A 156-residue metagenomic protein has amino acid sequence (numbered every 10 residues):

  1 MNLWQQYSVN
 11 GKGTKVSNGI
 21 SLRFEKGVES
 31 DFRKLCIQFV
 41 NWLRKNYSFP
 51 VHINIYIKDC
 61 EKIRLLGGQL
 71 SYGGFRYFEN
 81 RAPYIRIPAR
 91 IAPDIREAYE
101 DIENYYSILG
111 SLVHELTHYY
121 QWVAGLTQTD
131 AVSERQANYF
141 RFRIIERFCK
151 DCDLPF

Functional and structural regions predicted by a protein language model:
N2-S21, S30, R147-F156: Long, well-structured alpha-helical subdomains associated with metal-dependent extracellular/ecto-lumenal hydrolases
R23-K34, T129-A131: A short, highly charged nucleic-acid-interacting micro-segment common to nuclease and nuclease-linked defense proteins
F32-H52: Zn2+-dependent metallopeptidase catalytic core
I57-I63: Acidic helix-start/capping segments at beta-turn-to-alpha-helix junctions
L65-Y105: Active-site scaffold of zinc-dependent metalloenzymes
Y106-L109, S133-R135: Alpha-helical scaffolds flanking conserved acidic
G110-V123, A137: Active-site recognition of the HExxH zinc-binding catalytic motif
D130-F156: Post-HExxH zinc-binding segment in Zn-dependent metallohydrolases
